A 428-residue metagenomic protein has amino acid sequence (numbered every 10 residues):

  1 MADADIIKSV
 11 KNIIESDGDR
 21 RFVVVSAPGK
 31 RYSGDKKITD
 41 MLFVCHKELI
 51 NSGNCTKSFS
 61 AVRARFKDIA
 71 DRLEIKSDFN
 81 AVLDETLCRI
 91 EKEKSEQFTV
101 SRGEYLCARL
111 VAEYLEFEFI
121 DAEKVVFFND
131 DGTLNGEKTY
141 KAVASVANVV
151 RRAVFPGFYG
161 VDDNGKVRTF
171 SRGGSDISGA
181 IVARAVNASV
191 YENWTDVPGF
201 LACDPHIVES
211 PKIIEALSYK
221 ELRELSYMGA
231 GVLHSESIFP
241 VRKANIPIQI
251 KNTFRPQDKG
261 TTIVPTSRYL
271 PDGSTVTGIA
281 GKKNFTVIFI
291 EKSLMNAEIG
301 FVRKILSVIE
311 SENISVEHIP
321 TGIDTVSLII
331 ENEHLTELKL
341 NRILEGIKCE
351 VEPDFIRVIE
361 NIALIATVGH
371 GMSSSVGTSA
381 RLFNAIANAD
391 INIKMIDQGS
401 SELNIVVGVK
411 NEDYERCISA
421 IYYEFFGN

Functional and structural regions predicted by a protein language model:
M1-L233, I238, G408-K410: Nucleotide/pyrophosphate-binding catalytic subdomain
R20-V23, F98, F117-E118, R151-V154 (+13 more regions): Structural motif
P28-G29, V197-G199, I248, N252-Q257 (+3 more regions): Glycine-rich beta-alpha junction loops
V125-F127, P198-G199, P256, D324 (+1 more regions): Positions that flank functional sites
L233-S235, A244, Q249, F254-T262 (+1 more regions): Surface-exposed amphipathic alpha-helical tracts and adjacent flexible/coil segments at the periphery of soluble enzymes
K259-N428: A conserved regulatory-domain signal marking ACT and ACT-like small-molecule sensing domains and adjacent regulatory
